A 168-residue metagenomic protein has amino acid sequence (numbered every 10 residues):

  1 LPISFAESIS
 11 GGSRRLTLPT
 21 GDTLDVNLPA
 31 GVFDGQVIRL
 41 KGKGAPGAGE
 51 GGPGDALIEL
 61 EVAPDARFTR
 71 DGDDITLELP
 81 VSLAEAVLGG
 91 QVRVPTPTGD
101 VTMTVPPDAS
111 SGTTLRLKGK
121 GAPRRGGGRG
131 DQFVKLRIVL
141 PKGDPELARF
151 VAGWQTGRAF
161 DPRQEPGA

Functional and structural regions predicted by a protein language model:
R14: Short aromatic-glycine-enriched beta-strand elements
P19-A168: Intrinsically disordered, low-complexity linker/assembly segments
